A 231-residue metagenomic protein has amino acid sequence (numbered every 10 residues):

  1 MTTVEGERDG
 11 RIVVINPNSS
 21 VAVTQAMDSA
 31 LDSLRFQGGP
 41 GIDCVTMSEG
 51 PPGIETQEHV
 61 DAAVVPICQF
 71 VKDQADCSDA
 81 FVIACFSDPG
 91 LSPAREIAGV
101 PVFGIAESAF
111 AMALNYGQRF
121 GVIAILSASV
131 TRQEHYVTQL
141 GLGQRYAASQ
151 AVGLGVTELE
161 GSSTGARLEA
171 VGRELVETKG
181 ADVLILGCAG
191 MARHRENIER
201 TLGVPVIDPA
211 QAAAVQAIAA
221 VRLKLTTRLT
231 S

Functional and structural regions predicted by a protein language model:
E7-Q37: N-terminal beta1-alpha1 ligand-phosphate binding loop
V14-I15, S78-C85, G180-C188: Periplasmic-binding protein-like
C44-C68, T157-G161: N-terminal beta-loop-helix "entrance" segment that forms/cooperates in small-molecule cofactor or anionic ligand
D61-C77, A166-A181: Short, well-structured alpha-helical segments in soluble
R95-Y116, I198-A217: Short, acidic/small-residue loops that bind anionic groups at enzyme active sites
G104-G143: Conserved beta-alpha
Y116, V176, A217-L225: Short, hydrophobic alpha-helical segments
S129-G187: Active-site rim beta-loop-alpha module in soluble metabolic enzymes
